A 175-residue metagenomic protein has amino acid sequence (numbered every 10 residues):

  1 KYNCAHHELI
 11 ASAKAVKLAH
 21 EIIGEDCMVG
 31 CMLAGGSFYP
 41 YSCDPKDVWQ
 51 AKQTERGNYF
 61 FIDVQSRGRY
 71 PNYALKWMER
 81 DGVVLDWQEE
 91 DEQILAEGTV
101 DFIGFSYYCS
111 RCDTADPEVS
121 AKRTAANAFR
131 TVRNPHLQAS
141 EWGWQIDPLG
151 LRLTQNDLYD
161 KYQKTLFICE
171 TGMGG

Functional and structural regions predicted by a protein language model:
K1-G175: Active-site region of glycoside hydrolase catalytic domains
